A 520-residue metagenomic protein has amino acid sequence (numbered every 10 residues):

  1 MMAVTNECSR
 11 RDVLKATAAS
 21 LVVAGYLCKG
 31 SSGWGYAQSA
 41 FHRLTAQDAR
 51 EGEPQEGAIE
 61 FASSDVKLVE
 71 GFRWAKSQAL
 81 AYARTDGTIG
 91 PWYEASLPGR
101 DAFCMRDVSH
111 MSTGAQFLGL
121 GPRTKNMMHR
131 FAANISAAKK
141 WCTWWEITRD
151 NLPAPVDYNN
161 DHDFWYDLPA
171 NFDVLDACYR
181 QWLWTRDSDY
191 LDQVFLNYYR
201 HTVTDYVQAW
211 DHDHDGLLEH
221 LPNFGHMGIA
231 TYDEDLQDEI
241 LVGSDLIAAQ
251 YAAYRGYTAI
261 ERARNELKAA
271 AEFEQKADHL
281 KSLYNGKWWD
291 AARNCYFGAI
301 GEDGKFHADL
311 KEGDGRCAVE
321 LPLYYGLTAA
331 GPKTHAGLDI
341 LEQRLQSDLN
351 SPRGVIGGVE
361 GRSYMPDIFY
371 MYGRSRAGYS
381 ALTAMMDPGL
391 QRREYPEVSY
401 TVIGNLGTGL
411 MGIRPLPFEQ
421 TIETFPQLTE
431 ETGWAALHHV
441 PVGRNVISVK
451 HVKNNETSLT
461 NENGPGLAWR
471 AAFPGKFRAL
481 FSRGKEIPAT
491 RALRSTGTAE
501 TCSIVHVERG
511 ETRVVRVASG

Functional and structural regions predicted by a protein language model:
M1-S9, A16-V23, W34-Y36: N-terminal secretory signal peptides
A19, S39-F103, N126, L283 (+1 more regions): Low-complexity, Ser/Thr/Pro/Gly-enriched N-terminal "stalk/linker" regions
Q55-W74, F131-W144, Q181-S244, E272-H279 (+1 more regions): Active-site acid/base region of carbohydrate-active enzymes
E56, G373-G520: Non-catalytic C-terminal accessory modules of carbohydrate-active enzymes
W74-T85, G121, R130-A137, V174 (+2 more regions): Glycine-rich, acidic and aromatic/proline-enriched surface loops and short helix-turn segments that act as binding
Y82-P98, S136-N159, Q208-L236, N285-H307 (+2 more regions): Glycine- and aromatic-rich loop/turn segments at beta-sheet edges
G90, A95-D101, E146-D173, S188 (+2 more regions): The feature captures the catalytic groove of carbohydrate-active enzymes
D101-A137, Q193-T204, S244-A263, Q275 (+1 more regions): Active-site core of glycosidic bond-cleaving carbohydrate-active enzymes
